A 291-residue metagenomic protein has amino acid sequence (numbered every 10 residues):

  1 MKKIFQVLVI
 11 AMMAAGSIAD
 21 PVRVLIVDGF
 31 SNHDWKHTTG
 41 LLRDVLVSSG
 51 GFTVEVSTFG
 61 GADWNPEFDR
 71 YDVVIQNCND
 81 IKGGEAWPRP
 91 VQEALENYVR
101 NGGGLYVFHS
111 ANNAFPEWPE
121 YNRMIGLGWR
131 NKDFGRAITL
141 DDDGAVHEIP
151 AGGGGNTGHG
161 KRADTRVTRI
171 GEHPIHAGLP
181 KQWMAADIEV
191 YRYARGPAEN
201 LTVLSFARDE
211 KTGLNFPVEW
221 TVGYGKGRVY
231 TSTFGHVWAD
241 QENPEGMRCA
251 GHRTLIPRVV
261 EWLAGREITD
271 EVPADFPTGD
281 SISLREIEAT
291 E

Functional and structural regions predicted by a protein language model:
K2-I10: Sec-dependent signal peptide recognition, specifically the positively charged N-region followed immediately by
D20-F115, S283, T290: Helical hinge/lid and interdomain linker segments adjacent to catalytic or ligand-binding clefts that mediate domain
D20-V22, H37, S48, E210-F216 (+1 more regions): Extracellular ligand-binding/catalytic regions of CAZymes and related secreted enzymes and adhesion modules
S31-N32, I81, N112-A114, K181 (+3 more regions): Short, solvent-exposed loop/turn segments at secondary-structure junctions
V47, T53, D142-R228, I287-A289: Catalytic beta-strand/loop cores that center a nucleophilic Ser/Cys/Thr and support acyl-enzyme chemistry
I81-P174: A glycine-rich, often tryptophan-bearing local segment used as a flexible ligand/cofactor-contacting loop or short
N122-I125, M184-D187, Y191-E199, R253 (+1 more regions): Oxidoreductase and adenylate-handling cofactor-binding alpha/beta cores
